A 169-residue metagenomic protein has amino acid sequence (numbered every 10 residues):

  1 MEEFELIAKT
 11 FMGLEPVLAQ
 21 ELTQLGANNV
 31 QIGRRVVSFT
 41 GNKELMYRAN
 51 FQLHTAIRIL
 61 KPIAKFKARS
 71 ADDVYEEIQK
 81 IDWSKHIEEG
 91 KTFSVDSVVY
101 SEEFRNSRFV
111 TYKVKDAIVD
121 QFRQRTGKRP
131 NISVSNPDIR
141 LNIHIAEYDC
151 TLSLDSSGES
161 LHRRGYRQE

Functional and structural regions predicted by a protein language model:
E2-P137: Non-catalytic nucleic-acid substrate-recognition regions in nucleic-acid-modifying enzymes
L141-I143: A conserved short beta-strand within the histidine kinase catalytic ATPase domain
I145-E169: Glycine-rich adenosyl-nucleotide cofactor-binding module
